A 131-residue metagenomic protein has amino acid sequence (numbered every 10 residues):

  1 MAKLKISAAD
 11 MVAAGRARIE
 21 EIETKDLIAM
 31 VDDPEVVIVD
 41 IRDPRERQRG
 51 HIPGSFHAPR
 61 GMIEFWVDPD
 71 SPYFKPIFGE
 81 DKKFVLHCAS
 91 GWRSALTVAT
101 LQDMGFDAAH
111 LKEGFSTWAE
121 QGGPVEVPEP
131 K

Functional and structural regions predicted by a protein language model:
M1-V36, P44-K83, W92-K131: Rhodanese-like catalytic fold shared by cysteine-dependent sulfurtransferases and DSP/PTP-type phosphatases
V39: Active-site flanking residues adjacent to catalytic metal/cofactor-binding acidic residues
H87: Short, surface-exposed ligand- or partner-binding patches at beta-edge/loop junctions that are enriched in aromatics
